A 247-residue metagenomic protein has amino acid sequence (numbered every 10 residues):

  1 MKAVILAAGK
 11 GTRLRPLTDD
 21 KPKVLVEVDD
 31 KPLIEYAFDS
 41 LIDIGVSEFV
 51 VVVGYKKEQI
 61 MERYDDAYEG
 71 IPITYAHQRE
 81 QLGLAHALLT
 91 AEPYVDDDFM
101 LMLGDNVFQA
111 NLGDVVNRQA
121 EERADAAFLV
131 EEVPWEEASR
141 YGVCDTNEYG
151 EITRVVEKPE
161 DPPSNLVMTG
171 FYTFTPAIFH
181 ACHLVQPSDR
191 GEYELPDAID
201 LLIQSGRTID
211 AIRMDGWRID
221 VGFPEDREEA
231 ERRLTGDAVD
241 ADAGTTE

Functional and structural regions predicted by a protein language model:
K2-I5, R13, E27, K31-M102 (+2 more regions): Conserved N-terminal catalytic core of the sugar/cofactor nucleotidyltransferase
G9, D105, F223: Active-site glycine-centered loops adjacent to acidic/histidine catalytic or metal-binding residues that shape
K10, K21, K56, D215-W217: A generic "binding-loop/recognition-motif" signal
L25, C144-T146, A211: A structural signal for short hydrophobic beta-strand segments in well-ordered beta-sheet cores
A76-Q78, T90, L129, K158 (+1 more regions): Conserved beta-strand termini and adjacent loop/short-helix elements that scaffold enzyme active sites in alpha/beta
A110-R140: Conserved donor-nucleotide/metal-binding helix-loop-beta segment in metal-dependent transferases, i.e., the alpha-helix
R140, C144-T146, G150: Ligand/cofactor pocket segment of small-molecule handling proteins
E151-I219, E225-T246: Catalytic-core segments of class I nucleotidyltransferases/pyrophosphorylases that form NMP-activated intermediates
